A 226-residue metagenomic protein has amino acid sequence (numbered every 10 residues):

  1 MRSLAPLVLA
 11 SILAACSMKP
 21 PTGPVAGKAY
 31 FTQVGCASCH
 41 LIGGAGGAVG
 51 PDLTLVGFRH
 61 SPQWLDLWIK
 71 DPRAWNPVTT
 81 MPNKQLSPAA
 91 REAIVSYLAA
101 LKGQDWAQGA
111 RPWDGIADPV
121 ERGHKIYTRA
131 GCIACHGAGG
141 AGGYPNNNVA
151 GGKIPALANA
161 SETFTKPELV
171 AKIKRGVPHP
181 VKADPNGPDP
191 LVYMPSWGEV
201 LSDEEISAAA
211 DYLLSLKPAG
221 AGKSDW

Functional and structural regions predicted by a protein language model:
M1-A29, P88-A89, L98, S215-W226: N-terminal export/targeting leaders of redox proteins
A15-T32, K102-T128, G143, G222-W226: Electrostatic cytochrome c docking/interface patches
P24-Y30, A37-K70, A74, P82 (+2 more regions): Gly/Gly-Pro-rich "capping" loops immediately C-terminal to redox-active cysteine motifs in periplasmic/lumenal
A29, Q63, L67, E92 (+7 more regions): Solvent-exposed, polar/charged alpha-helical surfaces in well-ordered, non-transmembrane soluble domains, broadly
C36, C132: Short cysteine-rich clusters marking metal-coordination/redox-active sites
H40, L98-K102, H136, K174-V177 (+1 more regions): Protein kinase-like catalytic domain
W64, K84-A110, P195-W226: C-terminal capping alpha-helices of c-type cytochrome domains
N76, P167, P178-N186: Substrate-binding/catalytic groove segments of enzymes that remodel or degrade extracellular structural polymers
